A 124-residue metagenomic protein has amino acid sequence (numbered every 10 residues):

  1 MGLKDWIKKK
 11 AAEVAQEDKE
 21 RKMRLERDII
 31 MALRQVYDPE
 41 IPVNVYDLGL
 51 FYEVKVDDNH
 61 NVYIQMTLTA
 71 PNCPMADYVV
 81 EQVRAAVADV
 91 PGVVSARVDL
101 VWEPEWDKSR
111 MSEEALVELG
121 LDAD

Functional and structural regions predicted by a protein language model:
M1-D124: Domain-level signature for proteins that mediate thiol-based redox and metal-cofactor handling
